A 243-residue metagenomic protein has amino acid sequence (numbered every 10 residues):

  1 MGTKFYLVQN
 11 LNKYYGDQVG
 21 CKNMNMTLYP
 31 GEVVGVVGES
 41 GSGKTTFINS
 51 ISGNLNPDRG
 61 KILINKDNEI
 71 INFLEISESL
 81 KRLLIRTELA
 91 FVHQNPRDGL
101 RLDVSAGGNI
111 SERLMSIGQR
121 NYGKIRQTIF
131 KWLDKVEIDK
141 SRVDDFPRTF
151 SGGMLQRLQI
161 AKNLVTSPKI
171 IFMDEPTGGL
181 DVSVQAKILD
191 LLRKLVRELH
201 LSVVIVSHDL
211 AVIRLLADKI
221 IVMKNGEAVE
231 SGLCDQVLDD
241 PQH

Functional and structural regions predicted by a protein language model:
V37-E39: The feature captures the beta-strand-to-loop junction immediately N-terminal to the Walker
S52: Helix-to-loop junction immediately C-terminal to a conserved catalytic motif
K124-S141: Conserved ABC ATPase "signature" region
F146-F150, M154: Conserved ABC ATPase signature
S231-G232: ABC ATPase "signature
